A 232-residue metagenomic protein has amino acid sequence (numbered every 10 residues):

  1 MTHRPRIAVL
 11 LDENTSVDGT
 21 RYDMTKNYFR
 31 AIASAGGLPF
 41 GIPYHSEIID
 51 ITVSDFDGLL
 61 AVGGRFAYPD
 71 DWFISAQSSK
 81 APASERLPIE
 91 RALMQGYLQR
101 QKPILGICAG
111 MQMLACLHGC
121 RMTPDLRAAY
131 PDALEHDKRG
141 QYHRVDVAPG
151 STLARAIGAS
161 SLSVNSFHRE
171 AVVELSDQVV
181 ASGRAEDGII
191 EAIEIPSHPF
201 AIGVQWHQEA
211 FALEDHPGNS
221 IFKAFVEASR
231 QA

Functional and structural regions predicted by a protein language model:
M1-L105, T123, R127-Q141, D146-A156 (+5 more regions): N-terminal beta1-alpha1 cap of cysteine-dependent amidohydrolase-like domains
G106, G110, A115, G119: Gly/Ala-rich beta-loop-alpha elbow adjacent to hydrolase catalytic centers
C108, H168, H207: Active-site glycine-centered loops adjacent to acidic/histidine catalytic or metal-binding residues that shape
M111-M113, D132, A171: Short, catalytically relevant binding-site loops at active-site mouths
G158-S163: Catalytic cores of DNA base-excision repair glycosylases
N165-R169, S176: A glycine-rich beta-turn/hairpin centered on an aromatic-Pro dipeptide
A201-Q205: Active-site-proximal beta-strand elements of phosphoester/diester hydrolases
